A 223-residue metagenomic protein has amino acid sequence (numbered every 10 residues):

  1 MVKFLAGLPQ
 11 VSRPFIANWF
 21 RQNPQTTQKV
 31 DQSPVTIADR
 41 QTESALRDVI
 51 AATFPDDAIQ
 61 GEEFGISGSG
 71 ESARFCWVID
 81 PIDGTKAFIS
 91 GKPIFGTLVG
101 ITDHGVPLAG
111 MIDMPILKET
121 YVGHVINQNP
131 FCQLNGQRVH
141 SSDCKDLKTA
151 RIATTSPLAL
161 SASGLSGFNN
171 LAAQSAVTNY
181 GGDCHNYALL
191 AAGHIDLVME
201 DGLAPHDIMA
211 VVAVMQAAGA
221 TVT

Functional and structural regions predicted by a protein language model:
M1-I82: N-terminal subdomain of lithium-sensitive/metallo-dependent phosphomonoesterases centered on the IMPase/IPPase/PAP
I16, D39, I50, T85 (+5 more regions): Residue-level signal for inorganic ion chemistry
T26-T27, A51, S67-G70, I112-D113 (+2 more regions): Short secondary-structure boundary/capping segments
R40, S44, E63, P81-G84 (+4 more regions): Generic detector of well-ordered alpha-helical packing
A45, G96, A210-A213: Short amphipathic alpha-helical face segments that pack within enzyme cores and frequently flank/anchor catalytic
E71-P130: DPxDG-like acidic metal-binding loop motif
G105, G136-R138: Residue-level detection of beta-strand-connecting loop/turn positions
V139-T223: An extended, acidic
